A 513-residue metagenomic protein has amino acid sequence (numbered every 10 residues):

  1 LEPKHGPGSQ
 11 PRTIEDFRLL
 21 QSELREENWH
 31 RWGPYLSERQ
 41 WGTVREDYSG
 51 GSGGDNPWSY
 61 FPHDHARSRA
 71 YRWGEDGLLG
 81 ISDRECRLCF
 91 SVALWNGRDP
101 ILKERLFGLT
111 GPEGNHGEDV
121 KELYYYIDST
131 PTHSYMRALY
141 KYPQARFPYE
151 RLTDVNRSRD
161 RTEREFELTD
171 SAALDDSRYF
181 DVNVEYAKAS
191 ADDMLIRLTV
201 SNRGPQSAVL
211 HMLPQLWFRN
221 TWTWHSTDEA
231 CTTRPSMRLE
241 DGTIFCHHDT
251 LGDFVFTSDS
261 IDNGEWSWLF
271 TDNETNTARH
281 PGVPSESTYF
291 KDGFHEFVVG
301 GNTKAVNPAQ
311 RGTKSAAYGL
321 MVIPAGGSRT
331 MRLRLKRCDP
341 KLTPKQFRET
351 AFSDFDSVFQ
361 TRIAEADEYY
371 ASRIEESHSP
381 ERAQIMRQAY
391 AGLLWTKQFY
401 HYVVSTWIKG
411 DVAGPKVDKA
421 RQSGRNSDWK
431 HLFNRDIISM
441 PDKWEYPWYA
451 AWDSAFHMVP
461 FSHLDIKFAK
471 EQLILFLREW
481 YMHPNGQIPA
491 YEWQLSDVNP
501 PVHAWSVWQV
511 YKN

Functional and structural regions predicted by a protein language model:
L1-T396, Y400-Y449, L475, E479 (+2 more regions): Anionic coordination/interaction segments
A316-G319, K443, S454, I488-S496: Membrane-entry segments of alpha-helical transmembrane domains in multi-pass membrane proteins
Q388, W448-A455, L464, L495-W505: Aromatic- and histidine-enriched alpha-helix N-cap/loop-to-helix transition segments that scaffold the rims
A450-L477: Alpha-helical support elements that line or immediately flank enzyme active sites and cofactor-binding pockets
V459-H463, W505-K512: Specific register positions within alpha-helical solenoid repeats of the TPR/Sel1-like families, i.e., one
R478-V510: Aromatic-lined, polymer-binding surfaces characteristic of secreted/periplasmic polysaccharide-degrading enzymes
